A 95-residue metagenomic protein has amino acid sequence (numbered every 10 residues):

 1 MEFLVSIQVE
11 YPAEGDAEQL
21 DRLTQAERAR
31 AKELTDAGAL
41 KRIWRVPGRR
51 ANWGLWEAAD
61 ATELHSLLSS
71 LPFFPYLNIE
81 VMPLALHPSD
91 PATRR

Functional and structural regions predicted by a protein language model:
M1-R95: Conserved, structured core segments of small domains
